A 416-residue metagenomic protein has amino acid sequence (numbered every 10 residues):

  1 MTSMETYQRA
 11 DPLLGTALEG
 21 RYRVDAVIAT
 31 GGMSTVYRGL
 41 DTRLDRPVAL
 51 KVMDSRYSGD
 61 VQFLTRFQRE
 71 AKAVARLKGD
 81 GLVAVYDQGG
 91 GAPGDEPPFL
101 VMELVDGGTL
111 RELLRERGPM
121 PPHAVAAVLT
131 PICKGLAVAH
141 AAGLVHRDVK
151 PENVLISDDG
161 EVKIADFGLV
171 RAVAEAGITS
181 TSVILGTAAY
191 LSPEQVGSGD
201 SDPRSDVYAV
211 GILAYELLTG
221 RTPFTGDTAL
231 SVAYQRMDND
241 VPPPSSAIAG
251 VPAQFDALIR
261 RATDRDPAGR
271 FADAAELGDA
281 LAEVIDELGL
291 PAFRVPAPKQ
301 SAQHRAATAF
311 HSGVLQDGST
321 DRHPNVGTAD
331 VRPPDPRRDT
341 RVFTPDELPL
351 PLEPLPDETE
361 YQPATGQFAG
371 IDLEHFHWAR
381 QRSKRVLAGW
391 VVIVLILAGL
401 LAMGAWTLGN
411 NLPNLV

Functional and structural regions predicted by a protein language model:
M1, T308-V416: C-terminal or otherwise distal, non-catalytic regulatory regions appended to signaling enzyme catalytic cores
M1-A302, F310, V314: Eukaryotic protein kinase
